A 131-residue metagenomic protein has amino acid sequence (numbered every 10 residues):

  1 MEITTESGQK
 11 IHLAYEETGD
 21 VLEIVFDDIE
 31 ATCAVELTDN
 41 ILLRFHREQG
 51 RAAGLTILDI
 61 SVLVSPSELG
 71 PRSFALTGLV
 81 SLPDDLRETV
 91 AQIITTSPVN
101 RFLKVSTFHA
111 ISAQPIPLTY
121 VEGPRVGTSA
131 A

Functional and structural regions predicted by a protein language model:
M1-N40, E48, S61-L69, F74-A131: Intrinsically disordered terminal and processing segments
L43: Aromatic- and glycine-enriched beta-alpha-beta binding-site module
